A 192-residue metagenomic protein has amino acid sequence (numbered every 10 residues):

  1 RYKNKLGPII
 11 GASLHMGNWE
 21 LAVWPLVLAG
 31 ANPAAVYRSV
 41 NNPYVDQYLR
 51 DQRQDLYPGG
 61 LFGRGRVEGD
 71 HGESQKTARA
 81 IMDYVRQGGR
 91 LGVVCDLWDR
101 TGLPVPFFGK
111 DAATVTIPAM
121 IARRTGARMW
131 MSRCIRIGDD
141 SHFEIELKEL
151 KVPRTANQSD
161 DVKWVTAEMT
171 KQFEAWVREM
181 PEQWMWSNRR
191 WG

Functional and structural regions predicted by a protein language model:
R1-S13, D46-Q52: Membrane-anchoring hydrophobic helices of lipid-metabolizing enzymes
K3-P8, L28-N32, D55, H71-G192: Non-catalytic C-terminal accessory region of glycerolipid acyltransferases and related lyso-lipid remodeling enzymes
L6, N18-L21, V27, A31-N41: Membrane-embedded segments
L14-N18, S39-N42, C134-D140: Short glycine-enriched loops at secondary-structure junctions
W19, D46, Q75-A78: Short, well-ordered alpha-helical scaffold segments within catalytic/effector domains
L21-P25, Y37, V45-L49, R64 (+2 more regions): A short secondary-structure junction signal
A34-E73: Membrane-interfacial amphipathic helices and adjacent loop/beta segments that form the lipid-substrate binding surface
